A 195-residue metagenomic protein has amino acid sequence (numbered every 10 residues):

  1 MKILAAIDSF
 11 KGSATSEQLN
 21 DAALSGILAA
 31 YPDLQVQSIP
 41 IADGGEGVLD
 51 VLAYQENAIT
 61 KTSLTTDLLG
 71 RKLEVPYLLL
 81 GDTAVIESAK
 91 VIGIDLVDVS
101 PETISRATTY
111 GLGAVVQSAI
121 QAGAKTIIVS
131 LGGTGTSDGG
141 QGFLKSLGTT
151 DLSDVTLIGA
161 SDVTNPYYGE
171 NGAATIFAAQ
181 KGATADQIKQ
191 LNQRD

Functional and structural regions predicted by a protein language model:
M1-L131, G135-D195: N-terminal loops that bind phosphate or other acidic moieties and the adjacent beta-alpha structural core
